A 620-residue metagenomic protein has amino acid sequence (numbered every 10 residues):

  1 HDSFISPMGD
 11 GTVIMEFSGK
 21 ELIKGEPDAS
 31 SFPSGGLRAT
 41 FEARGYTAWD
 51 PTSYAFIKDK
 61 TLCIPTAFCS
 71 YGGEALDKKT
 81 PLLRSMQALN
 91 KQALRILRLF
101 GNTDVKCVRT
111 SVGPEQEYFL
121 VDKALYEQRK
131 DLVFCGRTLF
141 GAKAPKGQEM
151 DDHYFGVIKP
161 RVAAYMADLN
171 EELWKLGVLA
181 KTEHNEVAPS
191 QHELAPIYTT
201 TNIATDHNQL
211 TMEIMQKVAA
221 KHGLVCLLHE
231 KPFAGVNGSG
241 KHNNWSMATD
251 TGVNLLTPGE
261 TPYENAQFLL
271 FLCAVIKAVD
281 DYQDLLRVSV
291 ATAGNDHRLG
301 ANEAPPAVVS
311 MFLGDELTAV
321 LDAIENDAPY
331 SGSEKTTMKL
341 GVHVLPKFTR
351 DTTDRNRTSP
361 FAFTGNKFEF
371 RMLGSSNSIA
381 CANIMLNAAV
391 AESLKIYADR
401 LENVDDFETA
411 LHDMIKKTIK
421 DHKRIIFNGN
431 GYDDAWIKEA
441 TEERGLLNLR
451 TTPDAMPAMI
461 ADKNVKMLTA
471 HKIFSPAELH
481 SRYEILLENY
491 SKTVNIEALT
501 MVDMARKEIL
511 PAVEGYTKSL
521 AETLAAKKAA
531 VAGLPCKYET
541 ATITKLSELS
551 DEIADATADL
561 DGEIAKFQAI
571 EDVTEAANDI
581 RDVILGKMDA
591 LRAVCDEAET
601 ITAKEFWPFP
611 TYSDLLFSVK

Functional and structural regions predicted by a protein language model:
H1-L228, N237-G240, M247-E484: Glycine-rich, acidic/polar active-site loops that bind/position phosphate-bearing ligands
E230-P232: Short, well-ordered turn and helix-capping elements at secondary-structure junctions
I415, K420-K620: C-terminal amphipathic alpha-helical interaction region
